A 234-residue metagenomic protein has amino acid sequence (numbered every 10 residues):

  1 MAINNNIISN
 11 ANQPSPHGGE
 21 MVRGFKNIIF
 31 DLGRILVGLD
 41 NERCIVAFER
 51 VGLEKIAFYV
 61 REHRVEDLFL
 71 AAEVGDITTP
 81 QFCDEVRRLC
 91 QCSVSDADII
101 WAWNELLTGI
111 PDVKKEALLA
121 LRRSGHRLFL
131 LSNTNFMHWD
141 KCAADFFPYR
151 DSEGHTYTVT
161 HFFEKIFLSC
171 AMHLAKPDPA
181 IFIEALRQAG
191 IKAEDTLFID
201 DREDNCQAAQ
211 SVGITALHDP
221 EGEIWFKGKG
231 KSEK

Functional and structural regions predicted by a protein language model:
A2-K26, F30, F136, D140-K234: Asp-based, Mg2+/Mn2+-dependent phosphohydrolase catalytic module
R23-E116, R123-S124, N135-W139: N-terminal helical cap/lid subdomain that shapes the substrate entry/recognition surface in HAD-like hydrolases
D31-R34, G75, L121, L130 (+2 more regions): Generic structural signal for small/hydrophobic residues in well-ordered secondary structure, especially within
G38, L130-S132, H218: Hydrophobic residues in well-ordered beta-strands that form the structural core
R43-V46, D67, Q81, E85 (+6 more regions): Alpha-helical elements of Rossmann-like donor-binding domains used by nucleotide-donor carbohydrate transfer enzymes
L121-R122, A189: Hydrophobic helix-cap positions at the C-terminus of alpha-helices in RecA-like/P-loop ATPase nucleotide-binding cores
